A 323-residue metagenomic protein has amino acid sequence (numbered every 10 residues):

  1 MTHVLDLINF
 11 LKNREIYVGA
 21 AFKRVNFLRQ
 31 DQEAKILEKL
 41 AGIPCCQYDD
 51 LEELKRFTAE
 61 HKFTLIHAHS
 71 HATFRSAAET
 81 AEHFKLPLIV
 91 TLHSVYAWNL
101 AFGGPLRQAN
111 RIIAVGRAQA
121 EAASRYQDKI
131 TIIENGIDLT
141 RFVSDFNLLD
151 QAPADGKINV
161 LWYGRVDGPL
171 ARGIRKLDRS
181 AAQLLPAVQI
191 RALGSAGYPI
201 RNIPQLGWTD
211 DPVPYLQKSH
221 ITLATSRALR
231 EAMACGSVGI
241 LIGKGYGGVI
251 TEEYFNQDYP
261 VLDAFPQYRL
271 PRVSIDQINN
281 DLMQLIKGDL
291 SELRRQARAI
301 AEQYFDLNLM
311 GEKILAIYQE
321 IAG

Functional and structural regions predicted by a protein language model:
M1-L51, S195-A196: N-terminal strand-loop element at the rim of the active site of nucleotide-sugar-dependent glycosyltransferases
Y48-L54, G194-P199, I203-Y215, T225-L229: Conserved active-site histidine-acidic residue motif and adjacent donor-binding/catalytic loop of glycosyltransferases
K62-L65, P214-R230, S237-I240: Acidic donor-binding loop of glycosyltransferase active sites
A68-F74, L92: Short His-centered aromatic/hydrophobic patch
A118, G136: Carbohydrate-associated surface elements
L139-P199: Conserved catalytic-core segment of nucleotide-activated headgroup transferases in glycan assembly
L148-D150, R269-Q319: A charged, aromatic-enriched C-terminal amphipathic alpha-helix characteristic of glycosyltransferases across folds
R227-L285: Catalytic binding pocket for nucleotide-activated donors in carbohydrate/polymer assembly enzymes
